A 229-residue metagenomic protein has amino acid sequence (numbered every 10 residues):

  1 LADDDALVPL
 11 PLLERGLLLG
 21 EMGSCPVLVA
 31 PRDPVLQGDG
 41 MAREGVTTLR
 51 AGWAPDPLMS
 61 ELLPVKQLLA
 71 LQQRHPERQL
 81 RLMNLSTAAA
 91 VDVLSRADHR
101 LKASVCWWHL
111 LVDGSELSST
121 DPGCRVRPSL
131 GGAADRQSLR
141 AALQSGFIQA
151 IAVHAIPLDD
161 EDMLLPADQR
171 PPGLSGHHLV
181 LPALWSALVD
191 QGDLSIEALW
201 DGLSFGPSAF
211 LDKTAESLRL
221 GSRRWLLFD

Functional and structural regions predicted by a protein language model:
A2-I151: Histidine/acidic residue-rich metal-binding segments in metalloenzymes
L49-E77, G123, Q144-S145, A150 (+1 more regions): His/Asp/Glu-enriched, well-ordered alpha-helical/loop segment that forms or immediately abuts the divalent-metal
C106, F228-D229: Short, loop-centered acidic/histidine patches that primarily coordinate divalent metals
